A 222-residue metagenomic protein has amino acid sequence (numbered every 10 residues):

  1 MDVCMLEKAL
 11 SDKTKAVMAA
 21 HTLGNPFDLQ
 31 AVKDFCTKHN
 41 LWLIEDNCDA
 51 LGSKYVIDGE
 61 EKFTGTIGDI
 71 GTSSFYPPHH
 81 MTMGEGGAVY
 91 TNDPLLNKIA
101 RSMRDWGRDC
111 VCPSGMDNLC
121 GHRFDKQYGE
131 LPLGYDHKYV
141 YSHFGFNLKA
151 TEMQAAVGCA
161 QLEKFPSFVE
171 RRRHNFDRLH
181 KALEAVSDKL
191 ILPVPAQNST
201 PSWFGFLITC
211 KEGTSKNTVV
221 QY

Functional and structural regions predicted by a protein language model:
M1-K98: Active-site phosphate-binding strand-loop segment of PLP-dependent enzymes
D2-C4, K8, A16-A20, L29-A31 (+4 more regions): PLP-dependent aminotransferase class I/II
